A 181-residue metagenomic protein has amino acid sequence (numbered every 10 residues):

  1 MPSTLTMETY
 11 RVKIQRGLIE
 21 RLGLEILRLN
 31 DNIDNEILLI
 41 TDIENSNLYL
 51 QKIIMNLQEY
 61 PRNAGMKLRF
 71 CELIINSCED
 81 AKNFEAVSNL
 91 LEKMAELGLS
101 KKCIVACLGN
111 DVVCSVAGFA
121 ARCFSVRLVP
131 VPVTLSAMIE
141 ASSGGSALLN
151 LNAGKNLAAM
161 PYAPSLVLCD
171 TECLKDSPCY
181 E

Functional and structural regions predicted by a protein language model:
M1-C103: ATP/NTP phosphate-donor binding region
R16, I43-E44, D111, V133 (+1 more regions): Alpha-helix N-cap/helix-start capping motif
S46-N47, V112-C114, K175: Glycine-rich nucleotide phosphate-binding loop and flanking beta-alpha elements of Rossmann-like dinucleotide-binding
L48-Q51, S115, A137: Alpha-helical elements of the RecA-like P-loop NTPase motor core of helicases
S77-E79, V112, L135: Residue-level detector of flexible, active-site-proximal loop/helix-junction positions within diverse enzyme catalytic
C103-R122: Glycine/serine-rich anion-binding loops at beta->alpha junctions that coordinate negatively charged ligand groups
G118, C123-E181: A glycine/threonine-rich phosphate-anchoring loop and its flanking beta-alpha core in nucleotide/phosphate-binding
